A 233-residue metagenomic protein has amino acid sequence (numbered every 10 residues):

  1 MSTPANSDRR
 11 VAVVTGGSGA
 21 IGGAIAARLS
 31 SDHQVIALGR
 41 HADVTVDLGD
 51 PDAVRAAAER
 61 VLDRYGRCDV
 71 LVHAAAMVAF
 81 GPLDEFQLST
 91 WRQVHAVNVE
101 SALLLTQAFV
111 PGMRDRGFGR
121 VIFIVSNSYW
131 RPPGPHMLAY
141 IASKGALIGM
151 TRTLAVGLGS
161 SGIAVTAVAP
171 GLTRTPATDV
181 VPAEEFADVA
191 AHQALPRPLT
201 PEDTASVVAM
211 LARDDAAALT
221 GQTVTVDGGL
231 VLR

Functional and structural regions predicted by a protein language model:
S2-P4, R131, A209, T220-R233: Short C-terminal tail/terminal secondary-structure segment of NAD(P)H-dependent dehydrogenase/reductase domains
S18: Conserved glycine-rich cofactor-binding loop
P82-L83, T90-H95, T178, V189: Substrate-binding pocket helix/loop in short-chain dehydrogenase/reductase
T106, S143, T151: Active-site helix of classical SDR
P111, V156-G157, A217: Alpha-helical segment proximal to the catalytic Tyr-Lys
G159, A164, L219-G221: Short, small/polar-rich loop/turn modules that mediate ligand/substrate recognition or access, typified
Q193-T204: A conserved structural motif in NAD(P)-dependent oxidoreductases
